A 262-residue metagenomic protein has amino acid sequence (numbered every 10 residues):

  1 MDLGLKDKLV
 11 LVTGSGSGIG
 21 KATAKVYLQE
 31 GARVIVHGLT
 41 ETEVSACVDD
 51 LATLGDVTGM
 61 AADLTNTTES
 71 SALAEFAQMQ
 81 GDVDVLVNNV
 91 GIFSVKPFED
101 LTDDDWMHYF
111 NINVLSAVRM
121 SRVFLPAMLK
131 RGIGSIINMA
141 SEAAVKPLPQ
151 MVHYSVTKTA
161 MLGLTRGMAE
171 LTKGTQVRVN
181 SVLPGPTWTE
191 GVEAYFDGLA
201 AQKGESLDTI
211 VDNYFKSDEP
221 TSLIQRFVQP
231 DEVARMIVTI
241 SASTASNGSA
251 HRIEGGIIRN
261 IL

Functional and structural regions predicted by a protein language model:
L9, G16-S17: Conserved glycine-rich cofactor-binding loop
P97-F98, D105-F110, D218: Substrate-binding pocket helix/loop in short-chain dehydrogenase/reductase
E99, K146-V152, G174-T175, Q225: Active-site loop immediately N-terminal to the catalytic Tyr-X3-Lys motif of short-chain dehydrogenase/reductase
V118, T221-I253: C-terminal substrate-recognition "lid" of short-chain dehydrogenase/reductases
S121, T157, T165: Active-site helix of classical SDR
P126, E170-L171: Alpha-helical segment proximal to the catalytic Tyr-Lys
S141: Residue(s) in the substrate-gating loop at a strand-loop-helix junction that position the organic substrate next
